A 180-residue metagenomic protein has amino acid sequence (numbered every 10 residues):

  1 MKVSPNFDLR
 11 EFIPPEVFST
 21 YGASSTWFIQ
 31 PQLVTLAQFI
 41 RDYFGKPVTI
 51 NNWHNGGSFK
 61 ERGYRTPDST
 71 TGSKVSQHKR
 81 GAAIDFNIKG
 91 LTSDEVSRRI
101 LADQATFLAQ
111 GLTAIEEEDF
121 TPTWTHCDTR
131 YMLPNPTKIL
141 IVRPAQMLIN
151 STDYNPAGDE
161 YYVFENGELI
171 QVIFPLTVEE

Functional and structural regions predicted by a protein language model:
M1-S24, G63-I84: Short, conserved helix/loop micro-motifs enriched in His/Cys and acidic residues
L9-V48: Helical scaffold of the NTase/Pol beta-like nucleotidyltransferase catalytic core
F18, F59, R65, T70 (+2 more regions): A generic structural signal for solvent-exposed, polar alpha-helical segments
S24-W27, H54-R65, S97-A105: Short linear motifs at secondary-structure transitions and domain/linker junctions
Q32-T71: Extended, low-complexity, intrinsically disordered C-terminal regulatory tails of eukaryotic serine/threonine kinases
K74-I84, I88-E180: Catalytic cores and adjacent binding grooves of peptidoglycan-active enzymes
